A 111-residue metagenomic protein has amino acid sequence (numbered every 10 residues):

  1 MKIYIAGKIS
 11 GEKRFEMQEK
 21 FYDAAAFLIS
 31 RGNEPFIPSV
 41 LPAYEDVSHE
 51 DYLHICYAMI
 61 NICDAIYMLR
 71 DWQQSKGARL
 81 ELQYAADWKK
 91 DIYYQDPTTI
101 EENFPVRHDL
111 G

Functional and structural regions predicted by a protein language model:
M1-G111: Conserved catalytic or regulatory cores that recognize and/or transform ribose-phosphate-containing ligands
